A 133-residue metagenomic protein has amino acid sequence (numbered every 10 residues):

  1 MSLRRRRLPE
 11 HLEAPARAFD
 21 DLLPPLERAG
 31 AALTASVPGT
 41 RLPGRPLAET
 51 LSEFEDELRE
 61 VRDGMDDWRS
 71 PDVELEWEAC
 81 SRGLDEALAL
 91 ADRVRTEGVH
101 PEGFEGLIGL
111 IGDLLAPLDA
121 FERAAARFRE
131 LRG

Functional and structural regions predicted by a protein language model:
S2-G133: Long, low-complexity or tandemly repetitive, helically biased scaffold regions used for multimeric assembly/adhesion
